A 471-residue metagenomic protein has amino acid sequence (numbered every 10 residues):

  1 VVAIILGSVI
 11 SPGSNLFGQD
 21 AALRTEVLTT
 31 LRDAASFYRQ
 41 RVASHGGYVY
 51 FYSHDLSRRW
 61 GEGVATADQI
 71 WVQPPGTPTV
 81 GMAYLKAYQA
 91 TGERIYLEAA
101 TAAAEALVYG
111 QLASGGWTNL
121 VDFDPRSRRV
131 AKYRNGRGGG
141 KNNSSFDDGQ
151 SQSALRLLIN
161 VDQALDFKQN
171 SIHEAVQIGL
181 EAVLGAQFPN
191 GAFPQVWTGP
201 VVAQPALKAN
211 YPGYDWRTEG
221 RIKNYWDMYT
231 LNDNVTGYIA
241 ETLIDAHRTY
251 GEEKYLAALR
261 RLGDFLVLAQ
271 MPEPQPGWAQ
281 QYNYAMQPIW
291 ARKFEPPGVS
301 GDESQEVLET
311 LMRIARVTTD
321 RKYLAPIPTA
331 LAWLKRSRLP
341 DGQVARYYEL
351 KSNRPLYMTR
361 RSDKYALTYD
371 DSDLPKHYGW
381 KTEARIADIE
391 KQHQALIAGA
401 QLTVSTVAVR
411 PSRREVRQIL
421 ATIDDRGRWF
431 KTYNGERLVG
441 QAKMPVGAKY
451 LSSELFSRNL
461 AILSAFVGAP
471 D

Functional and structural regions predicted by a protein language model:
V1-P12: Bacterial N-terminal signal peptides
G7, V27-L28, A206: Alpha-helical interaction segments
S14-F17: Sec/Tat signal peptide C-region and signal peptidase I cleavage site
Q19-F37, A102, S153-I178, A182 (+7 more regions): Terminal, non-catalytic domain-edge segments
V42-G237, L256, Q270-G298, P340-A384 (+2 more regions): Extended ligand-binding groove/face enriched in aromatic
